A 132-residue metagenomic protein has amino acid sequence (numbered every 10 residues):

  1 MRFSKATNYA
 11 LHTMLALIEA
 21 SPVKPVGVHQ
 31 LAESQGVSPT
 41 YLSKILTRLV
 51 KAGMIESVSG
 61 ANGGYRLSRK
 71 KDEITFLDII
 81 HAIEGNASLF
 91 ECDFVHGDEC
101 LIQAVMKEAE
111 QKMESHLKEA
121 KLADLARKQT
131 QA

Functional and structural regions predicted by a protein language model:
N8, T13-P22: Short amphipathic alpha-helical interface segments
H29-G36: A short alpha-helical element within helix-turn-helix/winged-helix DNA-binding domains across DNA-binding proteins
E33, V50-K51: Alpha-helical residues within the helix-turn-helix
M54-L67: Beta-hairpin "wing" of winged helix-turn-helix
S68-A132: Non-DNA-binding regulatory cores of transcription-related proteins, predominantly C-terminal effector-binding
